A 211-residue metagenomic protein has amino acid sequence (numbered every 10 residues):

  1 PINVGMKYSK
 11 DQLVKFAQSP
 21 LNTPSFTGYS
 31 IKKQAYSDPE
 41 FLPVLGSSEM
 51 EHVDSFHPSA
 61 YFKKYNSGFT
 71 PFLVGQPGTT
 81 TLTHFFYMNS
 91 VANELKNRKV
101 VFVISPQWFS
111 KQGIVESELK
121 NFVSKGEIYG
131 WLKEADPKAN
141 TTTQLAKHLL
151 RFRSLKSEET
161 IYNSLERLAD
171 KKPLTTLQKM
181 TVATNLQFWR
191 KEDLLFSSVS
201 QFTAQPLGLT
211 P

Functional and structural regions predicted by a protein language model:
P1-N3: Hydrophobic membrane-insertion alpha-helices, especially the h-region of bacterial N-terminal signal peptides
M6-G68, Y87: Membrane/wall-proximal cationic-aromatic binding patches
D11, Y129-P211: Secreted/periplasmic serine-hydrolase-like ester/acetyl group-modifying domain
Q18-T23, S90-S105, L149-D170: A broadly tuned preference for mixed-charge, low-complexity surface segments
M50-N140: Membrane-embedded segments
